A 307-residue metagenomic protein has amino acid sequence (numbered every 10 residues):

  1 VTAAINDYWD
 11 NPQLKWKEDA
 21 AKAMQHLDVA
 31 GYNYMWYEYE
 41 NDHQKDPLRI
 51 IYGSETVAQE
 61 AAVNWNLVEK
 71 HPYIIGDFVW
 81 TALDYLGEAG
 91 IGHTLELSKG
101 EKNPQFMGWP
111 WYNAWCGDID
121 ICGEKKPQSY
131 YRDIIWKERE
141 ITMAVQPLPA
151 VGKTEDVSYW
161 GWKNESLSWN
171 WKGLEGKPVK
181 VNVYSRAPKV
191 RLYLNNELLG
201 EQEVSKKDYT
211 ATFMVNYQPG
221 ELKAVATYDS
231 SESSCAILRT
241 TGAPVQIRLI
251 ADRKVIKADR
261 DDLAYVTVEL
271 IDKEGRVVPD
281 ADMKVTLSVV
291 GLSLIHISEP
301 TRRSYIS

Functional and structural regions predicted by a protein language model:
V1-Y8, A20-R260, K273-E274: Substrate-binding clefts and catalytic carboxylate motifs of secreted carbohydrate-active enzymes
V179, P188-R191, L222, V266 (+2 more regions): Short beta-strand/loop motifs in extracellular/secreted proteins, especially within beta-sandwich accessory domains
S185, L270, V289-G291: Flexible glycine-/small-residue-rich
G200, V289-L294: Short, solvent-exposed loop/linker segments at beta-strand-coil boundaries, enriched for Pro/Gly and Ser/Thr
R260-V266: Short, solvent-exposed loop/turn segments enriched in Ser/Thr/Gly
V266-L270, G275: Short, well-ordered beta-strand segments enriched in hydrophobic/aromatic residues
I295-I306: Single conserved hydrophobic/aromatic residue that forms the stacking wall/gate of nucleotide- or nucleobase-binding
